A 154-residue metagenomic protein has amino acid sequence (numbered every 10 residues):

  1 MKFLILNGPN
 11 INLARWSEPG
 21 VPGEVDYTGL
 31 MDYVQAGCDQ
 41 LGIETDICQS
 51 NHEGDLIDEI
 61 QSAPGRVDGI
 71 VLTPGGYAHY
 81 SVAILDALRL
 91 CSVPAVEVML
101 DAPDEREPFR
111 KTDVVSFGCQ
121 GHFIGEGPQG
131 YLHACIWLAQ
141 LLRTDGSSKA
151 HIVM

Functional and structural regions predicted by a protein language model:
M1-L4: Extreme N-terminal starter segment of soluble prokaryotic enzymes
P9-I11, G75-A78, D101-P103: Short glycine-rich anion-binding loops that position phosphate/pyrophosphate groups of nucleotides and phosphorylated
G20-C38: Short catalytic helix/loop segments, enriched in acidic residues and glycine and frequently bearing histidine
E44-G54: Short beta->alpha junction loops
I47, E105-M154: Short, glycine-/small-residue-rich phosphate/pyrophosphate-handling segment
A63-I70: Short acidic/histidine-rich motifs immediately flanking catalytic phosphotransfer sites in two-component signaling
S81-L90: Short Gly/Thr/Asp-enriched flexible loops that form oxyanion-binding sites at enzyme active sites
R89-R106: Short, acidic/small-residue loops that bind anionic groups at enzyme active sites
